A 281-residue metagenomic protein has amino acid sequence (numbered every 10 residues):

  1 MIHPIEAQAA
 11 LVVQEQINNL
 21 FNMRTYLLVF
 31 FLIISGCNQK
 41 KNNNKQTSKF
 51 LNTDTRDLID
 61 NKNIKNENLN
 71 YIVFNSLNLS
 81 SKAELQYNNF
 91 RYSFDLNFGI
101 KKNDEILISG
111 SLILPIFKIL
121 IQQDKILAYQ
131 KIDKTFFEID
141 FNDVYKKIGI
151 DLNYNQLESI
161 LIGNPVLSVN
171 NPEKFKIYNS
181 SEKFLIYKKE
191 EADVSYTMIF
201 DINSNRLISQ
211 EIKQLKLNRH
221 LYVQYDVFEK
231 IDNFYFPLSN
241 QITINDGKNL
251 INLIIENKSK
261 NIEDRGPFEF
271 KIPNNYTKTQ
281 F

Functional and structural regions predicted by a protein language model:
R24-V29: Sec-dependent signal peptide recognition, specifically the positively charged N-region followed immediately by
I34-G36: C-terminal motif of bacterial Sec signal peptides marking the signal peptidase cleavage site
N38-F90, T277-F281: N-terminal leader/targeting segments and the immediate start of mature chains
Q39, E173-Q280: Gly/Pro-enriched, hydrophobic low-complexity segments that function as extracytoplasmic propeptides/linkers
L69-L77, N89-Y92, G99-K101, I119 (+1 more regions): Edge/loop elements at the starts and ends of beta-strands within beta-rich repeat scaffolds
E105-N155: An acidic-aromatic
K147-Y178: C-terminal low-complexity, charged extensions that often adopt amphipathic alpha-helices
